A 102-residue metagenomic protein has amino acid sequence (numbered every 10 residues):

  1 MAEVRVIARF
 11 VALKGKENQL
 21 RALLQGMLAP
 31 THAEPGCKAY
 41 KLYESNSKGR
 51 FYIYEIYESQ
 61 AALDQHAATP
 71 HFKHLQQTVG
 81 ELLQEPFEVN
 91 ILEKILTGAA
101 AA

Functional and structural regions predicted by a protein language model:
A2, L42-G49, Q77-A102: Glycine-rich beta-strand-turn "strand-cap" elements at beta-sheet edges
V4-F10, K41-A67: Short, well-ordered beta-strand segments in beta-rich or mixed alpha/beta enzyme and ligand-binding folds
V4-K38: N-terminal first-folded block
A12-K14, S59, E93: Non-catalytic surface loops within mature trypsin-like serine protease
L13, A68, A100-A102: Intrinsic disorder/low-complexity segments
G26-K38, I56-N90: An amphipathic, aromatic/His-enriched active-site/gating alpha helix that lines ligand/cofactor pockets
